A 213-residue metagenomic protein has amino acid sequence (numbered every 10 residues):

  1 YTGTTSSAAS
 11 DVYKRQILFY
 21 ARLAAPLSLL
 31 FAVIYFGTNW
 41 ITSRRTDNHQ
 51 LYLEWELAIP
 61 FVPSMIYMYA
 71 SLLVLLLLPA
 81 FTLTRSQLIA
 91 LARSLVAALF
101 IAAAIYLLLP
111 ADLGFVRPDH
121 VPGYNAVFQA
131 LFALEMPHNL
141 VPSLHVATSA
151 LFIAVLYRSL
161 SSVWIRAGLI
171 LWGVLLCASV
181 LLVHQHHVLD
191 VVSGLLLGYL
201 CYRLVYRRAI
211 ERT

Functional and structural regions predicted by a protein language model:
Y1-Y13: Single conserved hydrophobic/aromatic residue that forms the stacking wall/gate of nucleotide- or nucleobase-binding
A8, I66, L73-L76, V96 (+5 more regions): Residues within membrane-spanning alpha-helices of integral membrane proteins, especially the hydrophobic core/packing
S10, K14-V74, A111, P118-F128 (+1 more regions): N-terminal transmembrane-helix/juxtamembrane module of multi-pass inner/ER membrane proteins
F19-L27, M68, I89-A97, I165-L169 (+1 more regions): Alpha-helical transmembrane segments of integral membrane proteins
R22-G37, A92, V96, F100-A104 (+4 more regions): Hydrophobic, lipid-facing residues on alpha-helical transmembrane segments of integral membrane proteins
A32-V33, L99-L108, L171-V183: Aromatic-anchored segments of alpha-helical transmembrane domains
N39-E54, F81-I165: Membrane-interface loops
F128-T213: Membrane-embedded catalytic cores of phosphoryl/pyrophosphoryl-handling enzymes
